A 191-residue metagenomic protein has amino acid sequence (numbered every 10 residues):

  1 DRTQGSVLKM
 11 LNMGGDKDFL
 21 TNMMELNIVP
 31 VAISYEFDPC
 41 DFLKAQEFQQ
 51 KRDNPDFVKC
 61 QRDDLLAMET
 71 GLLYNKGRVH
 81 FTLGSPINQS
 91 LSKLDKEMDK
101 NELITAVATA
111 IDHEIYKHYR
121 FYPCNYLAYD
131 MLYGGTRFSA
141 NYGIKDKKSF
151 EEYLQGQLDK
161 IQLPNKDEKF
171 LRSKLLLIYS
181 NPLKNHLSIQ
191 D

Functional and structural regions predicted by a protein language model:
D1-D191: Membrane-interfacial terminal anchoring regions of lipid-handling membrane enzymes
